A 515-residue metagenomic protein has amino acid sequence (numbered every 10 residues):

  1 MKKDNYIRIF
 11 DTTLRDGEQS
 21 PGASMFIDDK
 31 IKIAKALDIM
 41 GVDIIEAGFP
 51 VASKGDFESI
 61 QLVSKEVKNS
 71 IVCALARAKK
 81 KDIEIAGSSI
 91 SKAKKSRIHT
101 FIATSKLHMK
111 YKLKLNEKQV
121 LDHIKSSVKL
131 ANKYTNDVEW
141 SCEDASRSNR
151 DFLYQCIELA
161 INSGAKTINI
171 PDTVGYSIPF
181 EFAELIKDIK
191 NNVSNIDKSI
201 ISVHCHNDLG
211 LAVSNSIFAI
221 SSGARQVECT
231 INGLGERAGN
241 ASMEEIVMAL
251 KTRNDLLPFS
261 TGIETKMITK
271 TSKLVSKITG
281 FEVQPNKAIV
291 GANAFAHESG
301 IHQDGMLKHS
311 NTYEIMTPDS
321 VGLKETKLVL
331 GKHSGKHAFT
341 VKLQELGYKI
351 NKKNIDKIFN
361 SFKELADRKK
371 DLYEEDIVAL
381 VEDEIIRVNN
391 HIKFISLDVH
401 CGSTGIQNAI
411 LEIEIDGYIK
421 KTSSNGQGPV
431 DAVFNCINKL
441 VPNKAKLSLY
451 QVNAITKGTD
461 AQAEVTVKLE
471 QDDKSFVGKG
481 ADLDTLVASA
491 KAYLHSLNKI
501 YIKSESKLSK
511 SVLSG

Functional and structural regions predicted by a protein language model:
Y6-I7, T13, M248, L256-S423 (+1 more regions): A mid-to-C-terminal "edge-of-domain" accessory segment
I7-I9, Q19-I44, F57-E66, K80-I201 (+2 more regions): Alpha/beta enzyme core
D16, S20-P21, F49-K54, S105-L107 (+5 more regions): Short, small-residue-enriched loops and turns at beta-alpha junctions that line or gate enzyme active sites
Q19, S24, D29-I33, D371-F476 (+1 more regions): Non-catalytic terminal/interface segments that mediate subunit docking, oligomerization, and allosteric communication
M40, E66, S89-A93, S127-Y134 (+13 more regions): Change "in soluble alpha/beta enzymes" to "in soluble alpha/beta proteins
N69, P171-T173, E228-E236, T252-T261 (+3 more regions): Short beta-alpha connecting loops at secondary-structure transitions that line or flank enzyme active sites
S177, E184-K308: Catalytic alpha/beta core domains of metabolic enzymes, predominantly
S475-V477, A481-K510: Mixed-charge, glycine-accented linear interaction segment located at domain edges/termini
